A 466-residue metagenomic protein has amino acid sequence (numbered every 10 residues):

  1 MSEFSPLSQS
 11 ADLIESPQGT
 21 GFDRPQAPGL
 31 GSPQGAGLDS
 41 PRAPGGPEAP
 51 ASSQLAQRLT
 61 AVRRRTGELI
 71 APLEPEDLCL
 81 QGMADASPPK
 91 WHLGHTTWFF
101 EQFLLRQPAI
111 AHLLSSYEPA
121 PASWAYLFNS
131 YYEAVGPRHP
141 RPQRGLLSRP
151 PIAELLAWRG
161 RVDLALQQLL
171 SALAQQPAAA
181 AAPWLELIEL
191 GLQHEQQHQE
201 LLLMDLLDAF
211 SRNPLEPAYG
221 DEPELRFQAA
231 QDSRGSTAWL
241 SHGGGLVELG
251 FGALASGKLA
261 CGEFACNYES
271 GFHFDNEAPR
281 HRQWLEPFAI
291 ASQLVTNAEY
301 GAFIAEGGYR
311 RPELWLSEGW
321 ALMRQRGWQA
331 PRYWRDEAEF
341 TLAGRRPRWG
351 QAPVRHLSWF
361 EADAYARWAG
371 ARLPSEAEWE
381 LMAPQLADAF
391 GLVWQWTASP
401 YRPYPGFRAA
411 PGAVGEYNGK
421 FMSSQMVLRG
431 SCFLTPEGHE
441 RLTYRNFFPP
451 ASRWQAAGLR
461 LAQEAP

Functional and structural regions predicted by a protein language model:
S2-E15, G45-L78: N-terminal regions that are enriched for targeting/export leaders and immediately downstream pro/stem segments
E3, E76-P137, A172, Q176-F227 (+7 more regions): Short, contiguous alpha-helical
F4-P50, F227-S233, F251-H273, W328: Intrinsically disordered, low-complexity terminal tails and inter-domain linkers enriched for S/T/G/P/D/E
Q107-R144, L155-Q176, S256-E269, A289-M382: Active-site microenvironments of metalloenzymes and redox enzymes
R144-R149, G252-L285, E440-P450: Short, polar loop/linker segments at the starts of domains and inter-domain junctions
L225-H242, L246-E248: Extracytoplasmic and endomembrane cell-envelope/extracellular-matrix remodeling and assembly machinery
A278-H281, A305-G327, A389-P466: Surface-exposed recognition segments
L381-F390: Cytochrome P450 C-terminal beta-domain/meander region
